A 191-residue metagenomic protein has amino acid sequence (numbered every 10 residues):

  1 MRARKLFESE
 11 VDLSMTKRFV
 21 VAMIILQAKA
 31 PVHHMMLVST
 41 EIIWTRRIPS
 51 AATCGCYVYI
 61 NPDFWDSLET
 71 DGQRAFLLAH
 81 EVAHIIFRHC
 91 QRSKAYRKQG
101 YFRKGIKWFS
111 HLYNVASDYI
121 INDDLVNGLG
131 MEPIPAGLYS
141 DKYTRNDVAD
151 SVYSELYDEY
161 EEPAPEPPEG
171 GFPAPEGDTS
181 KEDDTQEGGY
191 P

Functional and structural regions predicted by a protein language model:
M1-F76, V82-P191: Short, functionally important secondary-structure microenvironments
